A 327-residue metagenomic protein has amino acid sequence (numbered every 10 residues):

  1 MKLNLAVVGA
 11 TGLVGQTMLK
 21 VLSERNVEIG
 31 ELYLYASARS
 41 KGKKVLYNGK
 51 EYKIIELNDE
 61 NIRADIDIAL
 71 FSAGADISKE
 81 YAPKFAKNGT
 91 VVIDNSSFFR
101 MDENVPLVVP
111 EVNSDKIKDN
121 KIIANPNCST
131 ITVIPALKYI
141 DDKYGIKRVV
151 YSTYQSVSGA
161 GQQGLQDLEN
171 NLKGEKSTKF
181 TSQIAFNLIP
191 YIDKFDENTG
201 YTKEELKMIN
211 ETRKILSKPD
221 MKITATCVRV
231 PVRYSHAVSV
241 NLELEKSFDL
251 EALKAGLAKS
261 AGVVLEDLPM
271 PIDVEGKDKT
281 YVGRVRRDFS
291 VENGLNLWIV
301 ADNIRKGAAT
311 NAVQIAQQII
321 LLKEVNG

Functional and structural regions predicted by a protein language model:
M1-I184, K222, K246, V274-G276 (+5 more regions): N-terminal Rossmann-like NAD(P) cofactor-binding subdomain of oxidoreductases, focused on the glycine-rich
I123-T132, G200-I209, I304-N311: A glycine-rich, Thr/Ser-enriched phosphate-binding loop motif common to dinucleotide/cofactor-binding enzymes
N187-V232: Oxyanion-binding "anion nests"
R229-P231, A301-K306: Glycine-rich phosphate/pyrophosphate-binding beta-alpha loops
R233-V238: Conserved glycine-rich beta-strand-loop-beta hairpin in the small C-terminal domain of fold type I
N241-E243: Short hydrophobic/aromatic beta-strand micro-patches that form the beta-sheet surface supporting nucleotide- or nucleic
L250-S260: Short amphipathic alpha-helices in soluble, non-transmembrane regions that often serve as interface/regulatory elements
A258, V263-R284: A glycine-rich dinucleotide-binding beta-alpha-beta segment and adjacent secondary-structure elements that constitute
